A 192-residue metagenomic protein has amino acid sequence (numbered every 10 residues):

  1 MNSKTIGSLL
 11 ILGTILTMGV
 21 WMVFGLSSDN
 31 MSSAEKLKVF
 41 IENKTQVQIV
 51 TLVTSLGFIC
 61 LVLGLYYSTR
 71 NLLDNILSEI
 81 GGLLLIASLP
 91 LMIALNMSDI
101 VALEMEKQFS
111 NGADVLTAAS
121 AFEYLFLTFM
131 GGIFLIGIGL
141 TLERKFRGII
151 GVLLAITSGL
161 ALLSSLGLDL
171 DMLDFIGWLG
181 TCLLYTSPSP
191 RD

Functional and structural regions predicted by a protein language model:
M1-I11, S78-G82: Alpha-helical transmembrane segments and their helix-start/interface "positive-inside/aromatic belt" motifs in integral
T14-M31: Alpha-helical transmembrane segments of multi-pass membrane proteins
M31-T45: Perimembrane loop-to-helix junctions flanking transmembrane segments
I41-I59: Interfacial helix-start motif at the membrane-water boundary
L72-L89: Interfacial segments of alpha-helical transmembrane regions
A94-I133: Membrane-proximal helix-loop-helix units in multi-pass membrane proteins
L127-F146, S187: Alpha-helical transmembrane segments in multipass membrane proteins, preferentially the mid-helix core
Y185-D192: Conserved small/polar residues in nucleotide/adenosyl-binding loops
